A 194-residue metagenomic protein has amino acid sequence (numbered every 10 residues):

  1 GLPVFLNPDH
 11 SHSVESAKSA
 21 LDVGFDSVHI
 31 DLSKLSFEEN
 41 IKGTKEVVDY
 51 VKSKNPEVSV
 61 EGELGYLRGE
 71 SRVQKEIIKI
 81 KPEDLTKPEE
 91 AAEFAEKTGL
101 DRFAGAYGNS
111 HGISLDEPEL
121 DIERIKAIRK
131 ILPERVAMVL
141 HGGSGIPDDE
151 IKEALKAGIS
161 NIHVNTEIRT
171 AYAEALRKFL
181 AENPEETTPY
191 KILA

Functional and structural regions predicted by a protein language model:
G1-F5, H10-R135, D148-A157, T170 (+2 more regions): Alpha/beta enzyme core
G142-I146, V164: Short acidic/histidine-rich active-site segments
I159-N165: Active-site core of metal-dependent hydrolases
F179-A194: Extended, intrinsically disordered, low-complexity segments
